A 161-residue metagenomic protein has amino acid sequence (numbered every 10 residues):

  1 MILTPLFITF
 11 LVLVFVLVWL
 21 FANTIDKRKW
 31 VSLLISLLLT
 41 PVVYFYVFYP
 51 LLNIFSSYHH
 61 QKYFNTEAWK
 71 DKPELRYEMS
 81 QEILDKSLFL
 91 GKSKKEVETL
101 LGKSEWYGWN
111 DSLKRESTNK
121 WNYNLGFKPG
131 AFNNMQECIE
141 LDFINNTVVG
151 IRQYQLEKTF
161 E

Functional and structural regions predicted by a protein language model:
I2-E161: Residues within mature, well-folded domains
